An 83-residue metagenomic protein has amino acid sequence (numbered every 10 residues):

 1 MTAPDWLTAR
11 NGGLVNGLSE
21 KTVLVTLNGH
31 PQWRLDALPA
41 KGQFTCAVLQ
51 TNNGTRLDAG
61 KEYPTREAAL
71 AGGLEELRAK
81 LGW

Functional and structural regions predicted by a protein language model:
M1-Q32: Negatively charged, low-complexity tracts enriched in Asp/Glu with abundant Ser/Thr
T2-P4, T51-W83: Mixed-charge, Lys/Arg-enriched low-complexity segments
S19, F44, A59-Y63: Generic hydrophobic-segment detector
W33-D58: Short aromatic-glycine-(Arg/Gly/Cys) micro-motifs in beta-strand/loop hairpins
